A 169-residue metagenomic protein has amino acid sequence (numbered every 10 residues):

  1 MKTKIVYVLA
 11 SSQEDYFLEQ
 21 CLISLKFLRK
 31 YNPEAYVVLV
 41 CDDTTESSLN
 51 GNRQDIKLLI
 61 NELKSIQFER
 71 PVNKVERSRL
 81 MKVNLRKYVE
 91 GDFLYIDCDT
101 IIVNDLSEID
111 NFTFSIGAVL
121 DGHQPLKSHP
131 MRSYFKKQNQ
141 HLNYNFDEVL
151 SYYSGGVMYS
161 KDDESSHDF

Functional and structural regions predicted by a protein language model:
M1-F169: Glycosyltransferase catalytic domains, chiefly GT-A lineage
